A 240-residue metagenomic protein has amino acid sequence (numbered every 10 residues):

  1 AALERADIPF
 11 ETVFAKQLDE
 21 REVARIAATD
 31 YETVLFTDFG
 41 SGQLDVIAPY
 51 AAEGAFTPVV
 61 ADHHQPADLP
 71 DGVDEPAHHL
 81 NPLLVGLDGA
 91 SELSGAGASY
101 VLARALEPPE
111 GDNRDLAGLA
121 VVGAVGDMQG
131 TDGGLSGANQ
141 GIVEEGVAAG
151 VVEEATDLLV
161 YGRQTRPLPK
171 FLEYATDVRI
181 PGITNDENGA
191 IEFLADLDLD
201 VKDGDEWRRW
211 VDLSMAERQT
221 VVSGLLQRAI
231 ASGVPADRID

Functional and structural regions predicted by a protein language model:
A1-D240: Replace "Mg2+/Mn2+-dependent" with "divalent metal-dependent
